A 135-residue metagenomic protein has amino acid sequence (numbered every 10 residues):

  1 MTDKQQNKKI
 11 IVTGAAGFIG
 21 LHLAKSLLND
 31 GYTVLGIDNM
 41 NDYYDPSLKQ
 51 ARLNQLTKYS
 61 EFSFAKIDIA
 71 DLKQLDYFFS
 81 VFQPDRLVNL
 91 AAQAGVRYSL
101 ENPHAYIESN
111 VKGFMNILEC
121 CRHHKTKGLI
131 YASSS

Functional and structural regions predicted by a protein language model:
M1-S135: N-terminal Rossmann-like NAD(P)+-binding domain of SDR-like oxidoreductases, especially those catalyzing
